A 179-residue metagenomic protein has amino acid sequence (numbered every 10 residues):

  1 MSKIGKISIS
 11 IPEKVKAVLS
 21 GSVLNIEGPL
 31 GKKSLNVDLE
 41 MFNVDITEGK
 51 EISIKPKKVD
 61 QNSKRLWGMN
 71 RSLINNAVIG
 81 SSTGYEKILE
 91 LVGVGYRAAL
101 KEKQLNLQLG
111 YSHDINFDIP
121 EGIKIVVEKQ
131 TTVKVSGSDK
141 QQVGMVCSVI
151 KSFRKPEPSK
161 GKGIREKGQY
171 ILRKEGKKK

Functional and structural regions predicted by a protein language model:
M1-K179: Ribosome-associated RNA-binding proteins
